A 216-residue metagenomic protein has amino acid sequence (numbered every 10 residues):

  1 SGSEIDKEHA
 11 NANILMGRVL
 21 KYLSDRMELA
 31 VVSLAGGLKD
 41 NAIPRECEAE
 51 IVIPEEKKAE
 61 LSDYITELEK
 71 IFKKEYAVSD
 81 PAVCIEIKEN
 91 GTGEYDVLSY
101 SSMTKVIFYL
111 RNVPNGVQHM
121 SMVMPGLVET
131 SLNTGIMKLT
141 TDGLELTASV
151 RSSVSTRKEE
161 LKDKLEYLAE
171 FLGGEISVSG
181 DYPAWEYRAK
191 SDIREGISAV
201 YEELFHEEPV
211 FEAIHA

Functional and structural regions predicted by a protein language model:
S1-G17, E69, K73, G143 (+1 more regions): Metal-dependent peptidase/peptidase-like ectodomains
E4-A35, A42, V52-L132, L165-Y167: Acidic-enriched catalytic cores of C-N bond-cleaving enzymes acting on peptides and small amides
D25-E28, A77, G173, E202 (+1 more regions): Residue-level recognition of short, structured coil/turn motifs that connect secondary structure elements
G36-G37, S153: Short beta-turn/strand-loop junction motif enriched in small, turn-promoting residues
A42-C47, D142-L144: A short, glycine/Asx- and small/polar-enriched loop/turn that sits immediately N-terminal to a beta-strand
A49, I85, L146-A148: Hydrophobic residues positioned within well-ordered beta-strands of beta-sheet architectures
I51-E55, A148-S152: Short beta-strand-to-loop capping motifs
E86-N133, K138-T141, S155-E160, E175-A216: An extended, acidic, His-containing surface patch that forms the Zn2+-binding/catalytic region of metallohydrolases
